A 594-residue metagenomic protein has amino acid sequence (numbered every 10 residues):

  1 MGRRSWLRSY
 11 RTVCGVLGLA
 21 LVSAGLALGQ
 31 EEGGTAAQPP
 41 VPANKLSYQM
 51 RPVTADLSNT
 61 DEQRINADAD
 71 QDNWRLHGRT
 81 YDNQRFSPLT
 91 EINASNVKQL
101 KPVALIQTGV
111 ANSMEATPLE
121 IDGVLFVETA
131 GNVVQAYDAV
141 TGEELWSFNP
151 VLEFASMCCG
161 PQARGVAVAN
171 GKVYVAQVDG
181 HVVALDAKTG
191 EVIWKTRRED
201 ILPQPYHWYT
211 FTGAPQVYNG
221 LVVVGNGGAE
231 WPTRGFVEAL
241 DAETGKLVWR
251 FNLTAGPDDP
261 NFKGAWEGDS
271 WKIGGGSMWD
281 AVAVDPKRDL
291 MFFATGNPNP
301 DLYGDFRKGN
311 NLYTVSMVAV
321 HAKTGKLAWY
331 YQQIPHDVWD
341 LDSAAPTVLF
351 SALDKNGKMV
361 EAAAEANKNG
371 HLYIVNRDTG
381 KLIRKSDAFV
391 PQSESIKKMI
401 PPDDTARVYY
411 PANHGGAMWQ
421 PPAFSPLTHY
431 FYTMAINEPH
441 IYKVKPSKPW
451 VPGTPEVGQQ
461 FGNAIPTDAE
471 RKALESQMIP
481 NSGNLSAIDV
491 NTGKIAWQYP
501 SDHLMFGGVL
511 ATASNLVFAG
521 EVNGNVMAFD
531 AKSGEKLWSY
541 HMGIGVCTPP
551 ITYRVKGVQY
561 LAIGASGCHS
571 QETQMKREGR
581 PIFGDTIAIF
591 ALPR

Functional and structural regions predicted by a protein language model:
V13-G25: Bacterial N-terminal signal peptides
Q30-P88: N-terminal pre-domain segments of enzymes
Q71-D72, D122-V124, N170-G171, N219-L221 (+5 more regions): Short coil/turn segments that connect the beta-strands within blades of beta-propeller domains
N83, S87-I201, A511-T512: N-terminal cofactor/phosphate-binding cores enriched in small/glycine residues, especially glycine-rich loops such as
I106-T117, S147-A167, K195-A214, W231 (+9 more regions): Extracytoplasmic beta-rich repeat domains
L185, G190, G235-L247, N310-G325 (+4 more regions): Beta-propeller blade signature
V224-F236, F293-N311, N437-M478, S566-I582: Short, conserved, GDST-rich strand-edge loop motifs in beta-rich repeat architectures
I551-R594: Blade-level signature of beta-propeller repeat domains, shared across WD40, Kelch, NHL, RCC1 and BNR/Asp-box propellers
